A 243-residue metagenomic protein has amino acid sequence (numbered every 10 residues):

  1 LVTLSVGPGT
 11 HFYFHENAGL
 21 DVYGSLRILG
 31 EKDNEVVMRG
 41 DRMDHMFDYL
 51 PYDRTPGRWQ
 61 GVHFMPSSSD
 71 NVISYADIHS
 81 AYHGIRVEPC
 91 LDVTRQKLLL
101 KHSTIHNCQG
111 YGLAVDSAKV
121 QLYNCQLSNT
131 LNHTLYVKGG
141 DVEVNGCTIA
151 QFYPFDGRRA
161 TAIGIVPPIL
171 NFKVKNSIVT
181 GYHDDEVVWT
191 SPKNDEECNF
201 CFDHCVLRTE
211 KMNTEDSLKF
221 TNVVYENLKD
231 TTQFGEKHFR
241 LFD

Functional and structural regions predicted by a protein language model:
L1-D243: Beta-strand/loop edge motif enriched in small/polar residues
